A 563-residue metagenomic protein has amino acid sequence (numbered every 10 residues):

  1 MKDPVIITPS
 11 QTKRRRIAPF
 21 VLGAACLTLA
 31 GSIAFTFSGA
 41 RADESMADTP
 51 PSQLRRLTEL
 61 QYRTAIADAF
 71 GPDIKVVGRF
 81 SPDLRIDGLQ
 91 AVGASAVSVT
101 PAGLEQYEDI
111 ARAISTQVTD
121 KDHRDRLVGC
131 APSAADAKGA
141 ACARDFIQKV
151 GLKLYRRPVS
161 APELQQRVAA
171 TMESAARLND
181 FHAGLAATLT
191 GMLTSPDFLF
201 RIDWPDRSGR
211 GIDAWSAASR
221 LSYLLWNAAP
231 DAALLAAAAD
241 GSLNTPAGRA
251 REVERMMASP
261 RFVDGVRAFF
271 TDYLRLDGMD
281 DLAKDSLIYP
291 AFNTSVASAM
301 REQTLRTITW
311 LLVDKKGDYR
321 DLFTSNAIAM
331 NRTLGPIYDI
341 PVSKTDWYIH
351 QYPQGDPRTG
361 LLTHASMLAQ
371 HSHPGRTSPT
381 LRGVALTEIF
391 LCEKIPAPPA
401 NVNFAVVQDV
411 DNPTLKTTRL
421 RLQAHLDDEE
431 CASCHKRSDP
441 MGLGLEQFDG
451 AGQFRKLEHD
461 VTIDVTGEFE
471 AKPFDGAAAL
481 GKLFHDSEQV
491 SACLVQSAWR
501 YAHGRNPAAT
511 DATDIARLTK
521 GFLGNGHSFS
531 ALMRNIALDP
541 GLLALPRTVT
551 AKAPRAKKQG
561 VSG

Functional and structural regions predicted by a protein language model:
M1-R16: N-terminal secretory signal peptides that target proteins for export/translocation
V21-A34: Bacterial N-terminal signal peptides
E44-M46, S81-D83, Q90-K149, I202-P205 (+1 more regions): Short, functional "switch" segments adjacent to catalytic/cofactor/reactive centers
D48-G78: Mature N-terminal segment immediately following signal peptide/propeptide cleavage in secreted/periplasmic
V92, I110, S115-T119, H123-V128 (+8 more regions): Long, ordered, helix-rich scaffold segments
I114, P158, A186-T190, T194-D197 (+3 more regions): Extended surface/linker regions that mediate inter-domain or inter-protein docking in multi-component redox
A137-T188, P196: A conserved hydrophobic secondary-structure block that centers on an alpha-helix together with its immediately flanking
G335, I349-A477, G481-H485, S491-C493 (+5 more regions): Sequence context surrounding c-type heme c attachment/ligation sites in exported
